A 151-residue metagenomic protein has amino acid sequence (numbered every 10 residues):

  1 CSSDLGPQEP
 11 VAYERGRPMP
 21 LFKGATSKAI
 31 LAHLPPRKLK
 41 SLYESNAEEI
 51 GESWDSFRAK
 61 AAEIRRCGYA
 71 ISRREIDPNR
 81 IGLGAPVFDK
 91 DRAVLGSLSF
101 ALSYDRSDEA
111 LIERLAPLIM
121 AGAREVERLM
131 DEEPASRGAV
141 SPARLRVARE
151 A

Functional and structural regions predicted by a protein language model:
C1-Y43: Amphipathic alpha-helical effector-binding/dimerization core of metabolite-sensing transcriptional regulators
G6-E9, E49, Y104-R106: A short local loop/turn or secondary-structure capping micro-motif enriched for an aromatic residue
K40-Y43, A47-R65: Short, well-structured alpha-helical segments
W54-D55, K60, C67, P78-N79 (+1 more regions): Juxtadomain coupling helices with adjacent low-complexity linkers
I71-R74: PAS and PAS-like sensory modules
I81-A85: Short hydrophobic beta-strand micro-motif common in sensory/regulatory domains
V87-K90: Sensor-regulatory modules in signal-transduction proteins
